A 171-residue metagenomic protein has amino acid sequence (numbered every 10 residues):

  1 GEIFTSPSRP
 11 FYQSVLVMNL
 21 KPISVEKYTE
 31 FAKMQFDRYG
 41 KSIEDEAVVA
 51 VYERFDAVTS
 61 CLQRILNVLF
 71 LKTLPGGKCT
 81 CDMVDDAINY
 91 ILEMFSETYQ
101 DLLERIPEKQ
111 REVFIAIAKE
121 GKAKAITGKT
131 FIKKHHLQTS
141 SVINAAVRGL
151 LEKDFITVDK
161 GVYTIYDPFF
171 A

Functional and structural regions predicted by a protein language model:
G1-S8: Sensor-1/coupling segment of RecA-like P-loop NTPase cores
P7, K21, I132: Residue-level detector of conserved, well-ordered beta-strand and adjacent loop positions that form binding/recognition
F11-S14: Short, structured coil segments at secondary-structure junctions
L16-K27: Conserved AAA+ ATPase "SRH/arginine-finger" region at the nucleotide-binding site
K27-Y28, C61, K109, F170: Short phosphate-engaging motifs
T29, K33-E97, K160: Amphipathic alpha-helical "lid/sensor" segments that cap RecA-like P-loop NTPase cores
E46, E93, E97-A171: C-terminal leucine-rich, beta-strand-based interaction scaffolds used for sensing/assembly
